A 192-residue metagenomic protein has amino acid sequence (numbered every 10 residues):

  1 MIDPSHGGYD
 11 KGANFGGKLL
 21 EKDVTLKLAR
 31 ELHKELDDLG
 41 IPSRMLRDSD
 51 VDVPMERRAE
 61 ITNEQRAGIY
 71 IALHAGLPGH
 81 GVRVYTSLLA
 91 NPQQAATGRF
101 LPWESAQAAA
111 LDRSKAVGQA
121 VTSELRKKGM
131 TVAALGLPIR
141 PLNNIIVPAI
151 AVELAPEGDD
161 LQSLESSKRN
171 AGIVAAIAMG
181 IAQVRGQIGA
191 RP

Functional and structural regions predicted by a protein language model:
M1-K18: Short glycine-rich His-centered loop
D23-P192: Active-site-proximal helix/loop segments of hydrolytic enzymes
